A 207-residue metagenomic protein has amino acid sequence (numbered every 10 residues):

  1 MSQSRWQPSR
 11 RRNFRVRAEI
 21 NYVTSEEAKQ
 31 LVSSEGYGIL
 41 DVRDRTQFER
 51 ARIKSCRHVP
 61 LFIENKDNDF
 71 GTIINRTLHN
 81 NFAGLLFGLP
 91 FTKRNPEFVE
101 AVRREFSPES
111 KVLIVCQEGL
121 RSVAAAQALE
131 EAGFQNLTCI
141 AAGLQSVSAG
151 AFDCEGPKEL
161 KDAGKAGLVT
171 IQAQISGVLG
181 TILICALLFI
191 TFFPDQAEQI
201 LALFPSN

Functional and structural regions predicted by a protein language model:
S2-Y37, R45-L113, E118-N207: Rhodanese-like catalytic fold shared by cysteine-dependent sulfurtransferases and DSP/PTP-type phosphatases
D41: Conserved P-loop
